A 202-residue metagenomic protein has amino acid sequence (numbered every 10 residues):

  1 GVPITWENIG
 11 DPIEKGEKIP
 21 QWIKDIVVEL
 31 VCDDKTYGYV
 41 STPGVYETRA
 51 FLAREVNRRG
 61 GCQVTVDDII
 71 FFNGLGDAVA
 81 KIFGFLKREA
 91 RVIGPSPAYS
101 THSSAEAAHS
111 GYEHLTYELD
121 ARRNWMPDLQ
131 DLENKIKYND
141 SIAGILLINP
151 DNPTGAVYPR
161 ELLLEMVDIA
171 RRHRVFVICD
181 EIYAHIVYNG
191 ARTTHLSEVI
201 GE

Functional and structural regions predicted by a protein language model:
G1-P43, R54: N-terminal "arm"/small-domain region of PLP-dependent enzymes with the aminotransferase-like
G10, C179-D180: Active-site flanking residues adjacent to catalytic metal/cofactor-binding acidic residues
C32-I169, I178, A184-E202: Conserved core of the PLP fold type I
R172-H173: Helix C-cap/helix->beta junction micro-motif
